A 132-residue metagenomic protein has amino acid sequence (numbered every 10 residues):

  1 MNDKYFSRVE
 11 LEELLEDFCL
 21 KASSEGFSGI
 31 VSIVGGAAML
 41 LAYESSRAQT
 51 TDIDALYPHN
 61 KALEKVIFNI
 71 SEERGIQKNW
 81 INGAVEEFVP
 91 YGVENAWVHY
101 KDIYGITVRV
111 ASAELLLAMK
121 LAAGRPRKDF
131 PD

Functional and structural regions predicted by a protein language model:
M1-D132: Compositionally biased terminal segments of proteins
